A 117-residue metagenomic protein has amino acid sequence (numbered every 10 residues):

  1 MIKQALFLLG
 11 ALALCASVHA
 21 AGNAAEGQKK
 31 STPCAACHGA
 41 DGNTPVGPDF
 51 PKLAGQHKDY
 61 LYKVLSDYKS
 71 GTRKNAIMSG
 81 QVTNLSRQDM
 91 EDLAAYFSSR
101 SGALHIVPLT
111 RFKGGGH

Functional and structural regions predicted by a protein language model:
A5-A13: Sec-dependent N-terminal signal peptides
A11, K30-P33: Secretory pathway export signals and precursors
C15-S17: N-terminal signal peptide c-region/cleavage motif recognized by signal peptidases
A21-S31, A40, R73-H117: Flexible coil segments in periplasmic/lumen-exposed cytochrome c-class electron-transfer proteins
A24, N43-R73, S79-N84: Gly/Gly-Pro-rich "capping" loops immediately C-terminal to redox-active cysteine motifs in periplasmic/lumenal
A36: Short, cysteine/histidine-rich loop/knuckle motifs that typically chelate Zn2+
